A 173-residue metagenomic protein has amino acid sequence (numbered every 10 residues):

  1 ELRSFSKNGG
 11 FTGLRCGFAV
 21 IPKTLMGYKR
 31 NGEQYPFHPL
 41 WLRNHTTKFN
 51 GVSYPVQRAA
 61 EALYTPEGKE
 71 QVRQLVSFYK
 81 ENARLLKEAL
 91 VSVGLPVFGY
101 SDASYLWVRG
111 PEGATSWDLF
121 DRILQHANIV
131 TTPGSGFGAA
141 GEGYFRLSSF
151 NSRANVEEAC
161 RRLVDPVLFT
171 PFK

Functional and structural regions predicted by a protein language model:
E1-S77, E88: Conserved core segment of the aminotransferase class I/II
R3, F18, G99, Y105-R109 (+1 more regions): Short beta-strand segments
P22-K23, T65, R109-P111, F150-S152: Residue-level recognition of strand-loop junctions within catalytic nucleotide-signaling folds
Q57, E61, V76-K87, V97-G110 (+1 more regions): Conserved glycine-rich beta-strand-loop-beta hairpin in the small C-terminal domain of fold type I
E70, L90-F98, P171-K173: Surface-exposed helix-capping loop/turn segments at secondary-structure junctions
V93-V97, V130-S135: A short linear hydrophobic-aromatic micro-motif
G113, R122-T131, F137-K173: PLP-dependent enzyme catalytic core of the Aspartate aminotransferase-like
